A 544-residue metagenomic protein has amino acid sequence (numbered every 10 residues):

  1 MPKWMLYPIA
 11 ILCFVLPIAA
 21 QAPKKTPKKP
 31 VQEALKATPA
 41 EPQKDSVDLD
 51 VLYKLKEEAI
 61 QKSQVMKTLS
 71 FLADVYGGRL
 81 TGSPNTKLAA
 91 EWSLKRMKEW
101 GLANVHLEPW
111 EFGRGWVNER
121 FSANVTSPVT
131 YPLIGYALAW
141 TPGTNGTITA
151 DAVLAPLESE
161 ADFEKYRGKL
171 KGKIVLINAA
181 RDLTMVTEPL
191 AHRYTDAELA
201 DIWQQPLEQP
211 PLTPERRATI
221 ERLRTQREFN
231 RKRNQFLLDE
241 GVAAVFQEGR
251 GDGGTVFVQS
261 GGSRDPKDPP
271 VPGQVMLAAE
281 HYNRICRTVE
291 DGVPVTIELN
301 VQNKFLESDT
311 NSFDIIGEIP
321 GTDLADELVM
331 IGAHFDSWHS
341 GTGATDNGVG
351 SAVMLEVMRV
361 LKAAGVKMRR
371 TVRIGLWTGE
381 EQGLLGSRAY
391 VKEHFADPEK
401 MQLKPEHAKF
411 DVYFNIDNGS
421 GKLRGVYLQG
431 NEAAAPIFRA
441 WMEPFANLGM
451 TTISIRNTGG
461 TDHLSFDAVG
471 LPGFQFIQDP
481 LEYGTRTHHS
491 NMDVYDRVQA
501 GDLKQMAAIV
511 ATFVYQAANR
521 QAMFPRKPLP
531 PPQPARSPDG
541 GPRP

Functional and structural regions predicted by a protein language model:
Y7-P17: Bacterial N-terminal signal peptides
P23-D48, S70, D74-T213: Noncatalytic luminal/extracellular "stalk/propeptide" segments of secretory-pathway proteins
Q43-S83, F257-G262, D336, V412-G421 (+1 more regions): N-terminal capping segment at the start of a domain
V51, T126, P132-G135, A139-K165 (+2 more regions): Soluble metallo-hydrolase cores and metallopeptidase-like ectodomains found primarily in the secretory/periplasmic
L52-I60, D74-N85, F121, A139 (+13 more regions): Second-shell loop/turn segments in exported
K67, V75, V360-L385, A408 (+1 more regions): Short helix-loop-beta-strand segments that form the rim/entrance of peptidase-like active sites
P128-L133, N145, A150, G168-I174 (+7 more regions): Metal-dependent peptidase/peptidase-like ectodomains
P214-R227, R231-N234, L238-D239, A244 (+3 more regions): Active-site-adjacent substrate-binding region of metalloamidase/peptidase-like peptide-processing proteins
